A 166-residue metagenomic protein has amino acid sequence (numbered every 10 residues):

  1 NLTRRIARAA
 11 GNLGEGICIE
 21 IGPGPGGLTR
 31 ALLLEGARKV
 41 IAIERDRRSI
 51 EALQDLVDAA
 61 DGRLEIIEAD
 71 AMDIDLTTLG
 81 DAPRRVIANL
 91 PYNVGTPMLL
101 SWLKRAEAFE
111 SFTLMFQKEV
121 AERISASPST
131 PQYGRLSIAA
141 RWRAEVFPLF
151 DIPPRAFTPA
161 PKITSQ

Functional and structural regions predicted by a protein language model:
N1-Q166: Catalytic cores of RNA-modifying enzymes
